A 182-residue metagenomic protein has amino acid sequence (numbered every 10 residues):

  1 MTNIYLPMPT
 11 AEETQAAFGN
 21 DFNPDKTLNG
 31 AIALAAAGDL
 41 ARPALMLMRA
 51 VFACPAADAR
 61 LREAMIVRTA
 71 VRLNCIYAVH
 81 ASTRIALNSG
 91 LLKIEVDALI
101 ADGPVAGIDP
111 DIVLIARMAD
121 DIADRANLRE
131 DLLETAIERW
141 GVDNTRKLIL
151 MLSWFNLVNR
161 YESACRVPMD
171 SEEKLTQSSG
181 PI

Functional and structural regions predicted by a protein language model:
M1-A59, S179-I182: Mobile cap/lid helix-loop segments that border enzyme active or cofactor-binding sites and regulate substrate access
P9, D21-P24, L28, R42-L45 (+2 more regions): N-terminal hydrophobic signal/anchor transmembrane helix of membrane proteins
A31-I32, M48-F52, I66-V67, T83-L87 (+2 more regions): Amphipathic alpha-helical segments within well-ordered protein domains
P43, L47-A50, A98, L114-R125: Solvent-exposed, amphipathic alpha-helical segments
R62-A70, V113-R125, M151-L152: Amphipathic, charged-and-aliphatic alpha-helical interface segments that function as noncatalytic docking
I76-I108: Helix-adjacent hinge/juxtasegments
I108, A126-E134, V167-E172, T176-I182: Alpha-helical transmembrane segments and membrane-interface helix-loop junctions in multi-pass membrane proteins
G141-V142: Transmembrane-helix boundary/entry motifs in multi-pass membrane transporters
